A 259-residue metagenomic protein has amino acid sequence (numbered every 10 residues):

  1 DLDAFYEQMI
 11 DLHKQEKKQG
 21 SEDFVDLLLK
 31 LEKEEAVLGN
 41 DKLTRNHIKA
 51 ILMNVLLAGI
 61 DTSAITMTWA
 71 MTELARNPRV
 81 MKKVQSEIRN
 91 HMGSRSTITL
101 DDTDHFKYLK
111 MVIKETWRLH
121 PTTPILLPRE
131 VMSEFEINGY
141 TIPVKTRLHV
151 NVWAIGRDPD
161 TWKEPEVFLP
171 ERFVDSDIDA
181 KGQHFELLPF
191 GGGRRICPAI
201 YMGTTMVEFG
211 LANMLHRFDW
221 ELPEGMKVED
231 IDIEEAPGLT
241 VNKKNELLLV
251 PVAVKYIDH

Functional and structural regions predicted by a protein language model:
D1-M67, R95, T99-D102, F106 (+4 more regions): Conserved cytochrome P450 catalytic core segment spanning the I/J/K helices
L2-Y6, E34-R89, T116, P143-N151 (+4 more regions): Central I-helix of cytochrome P450 enzymes
I10-F24, A36, R79, P121-I125 (+3 more regions): Proline-centered turn/helix-capping motifs that create local helix->coil transitions or kinks
L27-K30, L239-H259: C-terminal helix/juxtamembrane-tail motif
T62, R147, A154-G156, D175 (+4 more regions): Conserved beta-strand elements of beta-rich interaction domains across eukaryotes, especially beta-propellers
P78-V80, I200-T240: Cytochrome P450 heme-binding "Cys pocket" and the immediately downstream C-terminal segment
T103, M132-E134, V150-I178: Conserved cytochrome P450 K-helix/beta-meander segment immediately N-terminal to the heme-binding cysteine loop
N138, K145, V150-N151, E171 (+1 more regions): Generic beta-strand/beta-sheet core signal
